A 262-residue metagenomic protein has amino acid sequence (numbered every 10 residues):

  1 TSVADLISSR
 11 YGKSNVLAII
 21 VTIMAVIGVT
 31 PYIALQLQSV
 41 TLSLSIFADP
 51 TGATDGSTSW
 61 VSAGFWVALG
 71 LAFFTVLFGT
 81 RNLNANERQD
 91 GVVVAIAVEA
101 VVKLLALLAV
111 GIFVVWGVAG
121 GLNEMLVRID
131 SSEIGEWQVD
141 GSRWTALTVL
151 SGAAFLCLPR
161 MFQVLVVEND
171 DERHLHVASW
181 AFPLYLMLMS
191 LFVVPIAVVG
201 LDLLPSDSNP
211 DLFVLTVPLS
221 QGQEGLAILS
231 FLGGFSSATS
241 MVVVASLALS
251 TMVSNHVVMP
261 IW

Functional and structural regions predicted by a protein language model:
T1-T80, Q89, V164-W262: Helix-loop-helix junctions that connect adjacent transmembrane helices in secondary transporters/permeases, recognized
V29, E99-L104, S151, L186 (+1 more regions): Membrane-embedded alpha-helical bundles that form the substrate/pore pathway in multi-pass transport systems
A48-A63, V114-S151: Helix-loop-helix junctions that connect adjacent transmembrane segments in multi-pass membrane transporters
W66, A72-E124: Alpha-helical multi-pass transmembrane bundles of energy-transducing inner-membrane proteins
V92, S142-A146, M161: Flexible glycine/proline-enriched surface loops and loop-helix/loop-strand junctions
V102, G135-E136, F162: Transmembrane alpha-helical segments and their membrane-interface loop/helix boundaries that make up the transmembrane
A153-C157: Selective recognition of hydrophobic, aromatic-rich stretches within alpha-helical transmembrane segments of polytopic
